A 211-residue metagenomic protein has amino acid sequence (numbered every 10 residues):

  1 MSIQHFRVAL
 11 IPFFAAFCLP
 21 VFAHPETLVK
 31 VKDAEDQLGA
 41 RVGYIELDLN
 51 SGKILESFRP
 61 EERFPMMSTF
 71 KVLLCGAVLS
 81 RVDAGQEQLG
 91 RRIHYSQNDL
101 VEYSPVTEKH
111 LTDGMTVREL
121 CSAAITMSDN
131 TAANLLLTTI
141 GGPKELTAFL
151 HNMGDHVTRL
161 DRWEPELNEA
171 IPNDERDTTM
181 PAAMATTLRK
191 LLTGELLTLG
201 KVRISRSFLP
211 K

Functional and structural regions predicted by a protein language model:
M1-I11: Bacterial N-terminal signal peptides that target proteins for export
A9-P20: Bacterial N-terminal signal peptides
L19-P65: Beta-lactamase-like hydrolase cores
R41, N134-L196: Mid-domain, small-residue-enriched loop/turn segments at the edges of structured enzyme/sensor domains
G52, F64-I93: Active-site SXXK
S80-D99, T147, T198-V202: Short, well-structured active-site flanking segments
L89-V106, I140-G141, F208: Acidic helix-start/capping segments at beta-turn-to-alpha-helix junctions
L100-L135, P143, D177: Conserved catalytic neighborhood of penicillin-recognizing serine enzymes
